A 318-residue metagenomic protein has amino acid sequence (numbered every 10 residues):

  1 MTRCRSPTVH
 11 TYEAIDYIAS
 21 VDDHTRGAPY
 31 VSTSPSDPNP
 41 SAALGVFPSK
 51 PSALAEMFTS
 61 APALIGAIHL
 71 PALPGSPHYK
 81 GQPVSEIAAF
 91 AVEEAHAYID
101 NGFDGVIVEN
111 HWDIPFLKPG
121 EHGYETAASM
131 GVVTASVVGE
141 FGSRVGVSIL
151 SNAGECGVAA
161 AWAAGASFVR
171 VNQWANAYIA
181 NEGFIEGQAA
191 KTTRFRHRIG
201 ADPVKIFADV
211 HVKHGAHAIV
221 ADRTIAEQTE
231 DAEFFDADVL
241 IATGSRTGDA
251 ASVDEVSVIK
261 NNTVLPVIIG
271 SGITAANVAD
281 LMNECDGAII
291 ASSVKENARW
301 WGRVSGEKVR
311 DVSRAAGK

Functional and structural regions predicted by a protein language model:
T11, Y17-I18, D23, P29-Y30: Short, positively charged and aromatic/hydrophobic N-terminal segments
Y30-K80, T193: N-terminal amphipathic alpha-helix/helix-capping segment at the start of soluble metabolic enzymes
K80-P119, G139-E140, A153-G187, K191-K205 (+4 more regions): Alpha/beta enzyme core
P119-G146, A189-I206, A251-S271, V309-K318: Alpha-helix-loop-beta-strand connector modules within alpha/beta enzyme cores
V147-G154, V210-V212, I268-A275: Glycine-rich beta-to-alpha transition loops that act as phosphate-gripper elements at the mouths of alpha/beta enzyme
V147-L150, T243-G248, G270-S271, W301: Glycine- and other small-residue-rich loops at beta-strand/loop junctions that grip anionic moieties
D254, L265-K318: C-terminal alpha-helical cap/extension of soluble enzyme domains
